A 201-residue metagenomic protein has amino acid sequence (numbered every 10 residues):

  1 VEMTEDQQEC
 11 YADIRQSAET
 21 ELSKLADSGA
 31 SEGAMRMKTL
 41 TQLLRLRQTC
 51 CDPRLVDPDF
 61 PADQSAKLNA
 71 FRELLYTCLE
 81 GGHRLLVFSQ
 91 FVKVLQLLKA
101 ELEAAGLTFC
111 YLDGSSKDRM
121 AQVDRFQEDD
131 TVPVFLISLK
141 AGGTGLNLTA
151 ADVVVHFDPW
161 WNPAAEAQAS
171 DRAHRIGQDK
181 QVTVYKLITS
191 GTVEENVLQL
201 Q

Functional and structural regions predicted by a protein language model:
V1-Q16, G114, Q122-V123, Q127 (+2 more regions): SF2 helicase/translocase ATPase core recognition
V1-R15, D27-L146: Conserved Helicase C-terminal RecA-like lobe
S17-K24: Cytochrome P450 catalytic domain signature, combining two hallmark sequence patches
E21, G81, R172-I176: Short alpha-helical scaffold segments that flank and stabilize functional sites
